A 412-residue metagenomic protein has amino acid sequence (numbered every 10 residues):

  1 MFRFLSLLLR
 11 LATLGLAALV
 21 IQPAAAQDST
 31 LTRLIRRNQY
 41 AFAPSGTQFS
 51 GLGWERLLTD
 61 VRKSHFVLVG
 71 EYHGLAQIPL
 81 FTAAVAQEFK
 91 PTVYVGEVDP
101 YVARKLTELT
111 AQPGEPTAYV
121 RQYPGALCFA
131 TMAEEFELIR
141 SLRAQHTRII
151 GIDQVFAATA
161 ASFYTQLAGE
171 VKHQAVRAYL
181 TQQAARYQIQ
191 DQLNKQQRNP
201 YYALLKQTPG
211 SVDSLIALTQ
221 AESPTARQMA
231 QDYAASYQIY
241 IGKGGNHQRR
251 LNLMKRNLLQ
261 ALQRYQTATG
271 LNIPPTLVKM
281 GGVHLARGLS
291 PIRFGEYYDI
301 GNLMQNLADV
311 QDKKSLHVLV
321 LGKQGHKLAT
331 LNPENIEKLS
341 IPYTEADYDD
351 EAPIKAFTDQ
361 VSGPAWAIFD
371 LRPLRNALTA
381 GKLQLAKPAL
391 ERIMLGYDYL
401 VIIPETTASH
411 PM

Functional and structural regions predicted by a protein language model:
F4-L5, L9, T13, A26-H65 (+1 more regions): N- or domain-start disorder-to-order transition segments that initiate the globular core
L16-A24: C-terminal segment of classical bacterial N-terminal signal peptides
G51, A286-M412: C-terminal regions of proteins
G51-F89, V93: Zymogen propeptides
S64-G70, Y94, L142, I150 (+1 more regions): Beta-strand elements within well-structured catalytic alpha/beta cores of enzymes that handle phosphate/sulfate esters
L75, P79-F81, Y101-T110: Membrane-embedded segments
V93-P100, V318-L319: Short internal beta-strands
T110-L262, M280: A substrate-binding/cap region within the structured catalytic cores of diverse enzymes
